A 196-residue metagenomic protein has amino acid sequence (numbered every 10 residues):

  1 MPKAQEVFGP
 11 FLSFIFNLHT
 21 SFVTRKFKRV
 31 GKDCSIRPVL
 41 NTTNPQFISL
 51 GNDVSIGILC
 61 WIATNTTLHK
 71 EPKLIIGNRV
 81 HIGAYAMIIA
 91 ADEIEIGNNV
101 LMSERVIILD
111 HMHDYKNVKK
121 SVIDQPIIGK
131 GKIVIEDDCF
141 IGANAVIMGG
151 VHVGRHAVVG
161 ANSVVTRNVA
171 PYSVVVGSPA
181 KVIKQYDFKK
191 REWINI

Functional and structural regions predicted by a protein language model:
M1-F47: Extended, small-residue-rich solenoid/repeat segments and analogous flexible loops that form exposed scaffolds
L18, G142, G160: Short, conserved clusters of charged catalytic residues that mark active-site and nucleotide-handling motifs
K28-V30, I76, I135, V153 (+1 more regions): Hydrophobic beta-strand core residues of beta-sandwich domains
T43-L50, S55-V151, S178, Y186-D187 (+1 more regions): Flexible, glycine/small-residue-enriched loop-and-beta-strand segment within the central core of proteins
H152-V176, A180: C-terminal/domain-terminus segments
I183: Short, flexible catalytic-loop segment of classical short-chain dehydrogenase/reductase
